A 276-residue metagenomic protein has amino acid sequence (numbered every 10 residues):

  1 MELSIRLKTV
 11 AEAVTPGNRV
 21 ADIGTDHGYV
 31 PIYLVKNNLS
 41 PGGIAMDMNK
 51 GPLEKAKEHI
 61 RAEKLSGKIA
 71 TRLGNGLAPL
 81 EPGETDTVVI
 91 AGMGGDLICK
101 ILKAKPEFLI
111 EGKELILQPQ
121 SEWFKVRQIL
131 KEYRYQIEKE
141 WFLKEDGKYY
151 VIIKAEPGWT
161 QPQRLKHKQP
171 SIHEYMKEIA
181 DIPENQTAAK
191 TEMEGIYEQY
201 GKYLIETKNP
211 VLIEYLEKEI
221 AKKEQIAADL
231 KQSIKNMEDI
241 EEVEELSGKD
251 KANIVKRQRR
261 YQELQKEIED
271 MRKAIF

Functional and structural regions predicted by a protein language model:
M1-N18, I32: S-adenosyl-L-methionine
G17-D26: Conserved class I S-adenosyl-L-methionine
H27-S40: Conserved SAM-binding loop of SAM-dependent methyltransferases across substrates and taxa, primarily the Class I
I44, N49, E122-K125, E132-P162: Active-site capping/gating segments
K50, E54-G83: S-adenosyl-L-methionine
E84-G92: Short SAM/SAH-binding signature in class I
E111-Q120: Conserved beta-strand signature within the Rossmann-like core of class I S-adenosyl-L-methionine
G158, H167-F276: An accessory alpha-helical subdomain
